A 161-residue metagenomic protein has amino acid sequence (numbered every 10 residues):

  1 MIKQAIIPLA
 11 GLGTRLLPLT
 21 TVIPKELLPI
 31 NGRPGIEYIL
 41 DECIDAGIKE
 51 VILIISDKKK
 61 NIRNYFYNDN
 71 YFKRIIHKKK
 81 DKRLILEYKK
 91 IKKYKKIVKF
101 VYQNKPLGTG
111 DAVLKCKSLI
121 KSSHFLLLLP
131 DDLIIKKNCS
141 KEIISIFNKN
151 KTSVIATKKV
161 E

Functional and structural regions predicted by a protein language model:
I2-H77, C139-S140: N-terminal glycine-rich phosphate-binding loop and ensuing alpha1 helix
N64, F72-R74, K82-E161: Conserved beta-loop-beta/alpha segment of the NTase-like Rossmann-fold superfamily that binds/positions NTPs
